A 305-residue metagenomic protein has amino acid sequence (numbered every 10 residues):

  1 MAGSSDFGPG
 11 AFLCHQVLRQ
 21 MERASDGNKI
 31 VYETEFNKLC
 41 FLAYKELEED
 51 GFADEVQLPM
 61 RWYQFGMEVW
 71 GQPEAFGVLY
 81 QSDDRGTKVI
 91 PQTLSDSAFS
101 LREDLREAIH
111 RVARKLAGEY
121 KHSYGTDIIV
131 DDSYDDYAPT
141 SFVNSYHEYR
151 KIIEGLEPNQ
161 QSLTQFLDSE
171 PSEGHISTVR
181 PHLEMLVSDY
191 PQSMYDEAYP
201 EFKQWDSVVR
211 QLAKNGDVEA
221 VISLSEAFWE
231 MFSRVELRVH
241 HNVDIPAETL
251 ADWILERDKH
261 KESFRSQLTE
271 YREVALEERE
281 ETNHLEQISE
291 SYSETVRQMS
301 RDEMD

Functional and structural regions predicted by a protein language model:
M1-D305: Domain-edge interaction signal
